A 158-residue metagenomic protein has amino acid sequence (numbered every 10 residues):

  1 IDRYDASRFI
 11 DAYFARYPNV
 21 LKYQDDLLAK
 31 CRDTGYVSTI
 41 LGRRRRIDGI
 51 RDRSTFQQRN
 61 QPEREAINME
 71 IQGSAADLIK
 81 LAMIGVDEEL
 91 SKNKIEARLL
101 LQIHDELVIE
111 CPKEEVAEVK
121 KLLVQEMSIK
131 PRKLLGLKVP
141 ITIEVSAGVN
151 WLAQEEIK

Functional and structural regions predicted by a protein language model:
I1-K158: Conserved catalytic core of nucleotide polymerization and phosphodiester-bond processing enzymes
